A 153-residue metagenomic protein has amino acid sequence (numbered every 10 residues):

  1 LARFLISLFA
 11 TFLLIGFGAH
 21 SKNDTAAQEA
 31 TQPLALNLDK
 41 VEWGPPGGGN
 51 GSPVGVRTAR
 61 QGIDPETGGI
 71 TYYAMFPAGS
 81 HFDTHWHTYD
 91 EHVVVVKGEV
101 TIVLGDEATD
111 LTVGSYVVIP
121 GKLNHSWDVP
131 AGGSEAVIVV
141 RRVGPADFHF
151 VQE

Functional and structural regions predicted by a protein language model:
L1-F4: Positively charged n-region of N-terminal signal peptides that target proteins for export
I6-G16: Bacterial N-terminal signal peptides
K22-I70, E153: A short, N-terminal "cap"/entry segment at the start of jelly-roll beta-barrel domains of the cupin/DSBH fold
L34-L36, W43, S126-E153: Double-stranded beta-helix
E66, G79, E99, K122 (+1 more regions): Solvent-exposed coil/turn segments that connect beta secondary-structure elements in extracytoplasmic/periplasmic
I70-H87, P120-K122: Conserved short histidine dyad/triad with adjacent acidic residue
P77-S80, H87-G105: Glycine- and acidic-residue-biased ligand/ion/polar-headgroup-sensing regions
G105-K122: Short acidic-glycine-tyrosine-enriched beta hairpin
